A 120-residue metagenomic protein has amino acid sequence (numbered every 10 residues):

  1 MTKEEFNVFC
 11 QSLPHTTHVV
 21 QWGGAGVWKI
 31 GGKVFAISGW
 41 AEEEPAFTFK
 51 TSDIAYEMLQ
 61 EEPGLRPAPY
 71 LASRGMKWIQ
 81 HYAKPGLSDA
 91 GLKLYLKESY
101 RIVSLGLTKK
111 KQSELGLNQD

Functional and structural regions predicted by a protein language model:
M1-D120: Charge-dense, helix-prone N-terminal extensions
